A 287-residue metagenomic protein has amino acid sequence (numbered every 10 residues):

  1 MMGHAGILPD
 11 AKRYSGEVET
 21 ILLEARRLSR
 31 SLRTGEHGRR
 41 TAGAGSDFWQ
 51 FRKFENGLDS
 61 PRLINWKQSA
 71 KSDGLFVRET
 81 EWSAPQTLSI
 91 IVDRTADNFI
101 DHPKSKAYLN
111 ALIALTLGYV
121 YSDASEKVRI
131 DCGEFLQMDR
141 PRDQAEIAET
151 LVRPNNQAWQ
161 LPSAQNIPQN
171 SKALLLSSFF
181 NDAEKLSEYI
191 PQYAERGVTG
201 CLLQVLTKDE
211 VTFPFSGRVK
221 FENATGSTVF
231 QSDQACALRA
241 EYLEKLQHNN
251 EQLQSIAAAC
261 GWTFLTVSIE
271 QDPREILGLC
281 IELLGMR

Functional and structural regions predicted by a protein language model:
M2-A44, R52-D59, Q68-A70, V77-I90 (+2 more regions): Exposed, interaction-prone extracellular/peripheral surfaces
N65: A short glycine-rich, His/Asp/Glu-containing loop-to-beta-strand
